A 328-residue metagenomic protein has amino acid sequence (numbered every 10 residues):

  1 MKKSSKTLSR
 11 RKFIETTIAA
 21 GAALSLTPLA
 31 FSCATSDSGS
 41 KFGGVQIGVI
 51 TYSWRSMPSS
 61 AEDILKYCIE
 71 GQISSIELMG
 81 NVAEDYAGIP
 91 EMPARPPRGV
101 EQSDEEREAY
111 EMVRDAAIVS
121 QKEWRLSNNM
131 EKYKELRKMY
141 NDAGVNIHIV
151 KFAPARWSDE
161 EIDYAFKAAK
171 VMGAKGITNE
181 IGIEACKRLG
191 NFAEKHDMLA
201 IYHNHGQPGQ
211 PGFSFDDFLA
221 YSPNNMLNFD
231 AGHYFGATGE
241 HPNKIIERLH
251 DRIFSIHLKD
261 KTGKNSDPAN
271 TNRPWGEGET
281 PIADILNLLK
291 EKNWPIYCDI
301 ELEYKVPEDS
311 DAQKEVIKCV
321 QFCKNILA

Functional and structural regions predicted by a protein language model:
K2-G48, S53-S75, E84-E108, G212-D216 (+2 more regions): Histidine-acidic metal/acid-base catalytic patches
T17-P28, L126, K132-Y133, M139 (+2 more regions): Active-site acidic/histidine proton-transfer and metal-coordination neighborhood in alpha/beta enzyme cores
G39-R55, Y133, R137-V150: Mobile, glycine- and charge-enriched loop segments and immediately flanking short secondary-structure elements within
S53, M79-G80, K151, N204: Residue-level recognition of beta-strand->loop/alpha-helix junctions
S53-R55, S120-S127, K151, K175 (+2 more regions): The substrate-binding groove and active-site-proximal loops of carbohydrate-active enzymes, especially glycoside
I76-G80, I147-V150, T178-N179, Y297-I300: Short beta-strand segments at enzyme active-site cores
P93-N129, Y133: Aromatic- and acidic-residue-enriched carbohydrate-binding clefts of CAZyme catalytic domains
